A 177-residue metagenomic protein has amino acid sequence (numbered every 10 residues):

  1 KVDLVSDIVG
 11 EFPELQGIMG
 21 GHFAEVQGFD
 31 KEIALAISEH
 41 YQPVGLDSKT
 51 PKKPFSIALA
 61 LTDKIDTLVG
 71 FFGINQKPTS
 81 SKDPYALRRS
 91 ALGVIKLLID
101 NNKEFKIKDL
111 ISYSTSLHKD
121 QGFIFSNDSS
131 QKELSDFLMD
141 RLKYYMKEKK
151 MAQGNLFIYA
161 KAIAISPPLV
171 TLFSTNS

Functional and structural regions predicted by a protein language model:
K1-S177: Amphipathic alpha-helical "coupling" segments that flank catalytic cores
